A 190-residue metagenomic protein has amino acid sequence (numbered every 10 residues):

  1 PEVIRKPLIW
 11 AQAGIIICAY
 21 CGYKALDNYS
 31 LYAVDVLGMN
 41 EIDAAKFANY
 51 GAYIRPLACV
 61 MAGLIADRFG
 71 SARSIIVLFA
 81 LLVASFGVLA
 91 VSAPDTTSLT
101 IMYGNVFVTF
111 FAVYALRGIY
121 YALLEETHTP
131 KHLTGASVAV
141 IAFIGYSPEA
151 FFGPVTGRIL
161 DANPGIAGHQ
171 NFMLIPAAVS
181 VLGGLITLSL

Functional and structural regions predicted by a protein language model:
P7-C59, R117, F152-G153: Extracytoplasmic gate region of multi-pass secondary transporters
D35-L37, R68, L123-P130, A162: Helix-to-coil boundary motifs at intracellular loop junctions of multi-pass secondary transporters
M39-A48, M102, T134, V138 (+1 more regions): Juxtamembrane helix-start elements in MFS-like secondary transporters
F47-R55, I141, G145, V179: Transmembrane alpha-helical segments of major facilitator superfamily
C59-S71, L160-D161: Helix-to-loop junctions at the C-terminal end of transmembrane segments in multipass secondary transporters
G70-L123: C-terminal transmembrane helical hairpin of 12-TM major facilitator-type secondary transporters
H128-P164: A late C-terminal transmembrane helix in Major Facilitator Superfamily
G157-S180: A membrane-interface helix-boundary motif in multi-pass transporters
